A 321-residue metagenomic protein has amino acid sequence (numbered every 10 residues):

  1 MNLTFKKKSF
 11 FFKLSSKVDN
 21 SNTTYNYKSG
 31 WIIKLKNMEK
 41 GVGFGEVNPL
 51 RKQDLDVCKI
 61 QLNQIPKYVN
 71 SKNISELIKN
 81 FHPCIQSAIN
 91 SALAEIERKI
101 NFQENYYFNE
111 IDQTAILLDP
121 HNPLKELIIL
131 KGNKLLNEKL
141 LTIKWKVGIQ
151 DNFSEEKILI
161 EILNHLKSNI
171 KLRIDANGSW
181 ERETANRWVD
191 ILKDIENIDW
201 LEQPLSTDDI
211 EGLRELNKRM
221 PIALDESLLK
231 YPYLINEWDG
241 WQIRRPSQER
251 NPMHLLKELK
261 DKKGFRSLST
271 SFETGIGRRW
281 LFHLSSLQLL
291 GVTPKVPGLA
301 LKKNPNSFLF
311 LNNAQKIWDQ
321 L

Functional and structural regions predicted by a protein language model:
M1-L172, N177-S179, E183, D190-D194 (+1 more regions): N-terminal capping/lid subdomain adjacent to the active-site entrance of alpha/beta enzymes
V47, A115-D119, W145-V147, I174-G178 (+4 more regions): A cross-domain feature marking catalytic cores of carbohydrate-active enzymes and several ubiquitous metabolic/repair
Y68-S71, S206-D209, E215-P221, E226-L321: Shared catalytic-loop signature of beta/alpha-barrel
Y107-Q113, K167-D175, E196-W200, L216-D225 (+2 more regions): Short beta-strand/loop segments at the ligand-binding rim of alpha/beta enzyme cores
P123-L127, I149-L163, W180-T184, L205-K218 (+2 more regions): Active-site-adjacent beta->alpha loops and helix N-cap segments on the catalytic face of soluble alpha/beta enzymes
E161-L166, I191-I195, G212-R219, L284-L287: Alpha-helical structural signal in soluble globular domains
V189-L205: Active-site core of metal-dependent hydrolases
